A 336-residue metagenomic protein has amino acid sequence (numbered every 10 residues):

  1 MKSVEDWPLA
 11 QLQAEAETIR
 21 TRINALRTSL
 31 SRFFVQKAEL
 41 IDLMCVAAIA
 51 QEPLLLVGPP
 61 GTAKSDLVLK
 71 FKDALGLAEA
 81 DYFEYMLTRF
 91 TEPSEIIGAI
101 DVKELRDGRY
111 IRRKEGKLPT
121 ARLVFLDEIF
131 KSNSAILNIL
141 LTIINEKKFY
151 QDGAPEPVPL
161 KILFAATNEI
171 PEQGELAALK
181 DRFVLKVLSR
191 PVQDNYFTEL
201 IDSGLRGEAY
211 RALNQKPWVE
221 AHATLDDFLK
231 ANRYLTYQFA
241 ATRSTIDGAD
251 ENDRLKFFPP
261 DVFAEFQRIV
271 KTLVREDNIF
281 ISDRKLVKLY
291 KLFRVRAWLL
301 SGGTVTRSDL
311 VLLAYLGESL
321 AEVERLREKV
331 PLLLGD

Functional and structural regions predicted by a protein language model:
E5-L9, G58, Q267-D336: C-terminal engagement/docking regions of AAA+ P-loop ATPases
L9-I23, F33-F34, V187-I279, G302-G303: Conserved C-terminal "switch" segment of AAA+ ATPases
E15-P59: Pre-Walker A (pre-P-loop) alpha-helix and adjacent loop at the N terminus of AAA/AAA+ ATPase modules, a conserved
Q36, M44, L56, I96 (+5 more regions): Conserved RecA-like P-loop NTPase ATPase core
L43-V46, V102-V124: Conserved alpha-helical scaffold flanking the Walker A/P-loop in AAA+ ATPase domains
C45-T88: Walker A/P-loop
T88-D107: Conserved NTP-binding/hydrolysis module of P-loop NTPases
K103-R109, L123-N232: Canonical AAA+ ATPase core
